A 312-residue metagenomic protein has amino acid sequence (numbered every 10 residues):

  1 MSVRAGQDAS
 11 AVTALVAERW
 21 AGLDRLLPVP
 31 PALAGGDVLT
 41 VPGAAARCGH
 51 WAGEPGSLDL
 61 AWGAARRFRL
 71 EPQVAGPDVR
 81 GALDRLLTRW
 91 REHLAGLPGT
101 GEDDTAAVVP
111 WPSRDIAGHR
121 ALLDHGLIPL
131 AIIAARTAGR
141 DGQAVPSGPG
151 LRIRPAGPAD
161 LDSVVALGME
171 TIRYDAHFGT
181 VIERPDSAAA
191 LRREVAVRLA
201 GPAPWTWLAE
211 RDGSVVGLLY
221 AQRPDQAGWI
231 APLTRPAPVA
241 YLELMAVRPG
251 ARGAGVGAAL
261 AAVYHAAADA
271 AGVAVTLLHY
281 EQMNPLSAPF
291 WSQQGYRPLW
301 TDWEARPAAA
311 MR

Functional and structural regions predicted by a protein language model:
M1-P30, S147-A188: Short amphipathic alpha-helix that is part of the acyltransferase structural core
P28-A45, R193-W207, P224, Y241 (+2 more regions): A short helix-loop-beta-strand connector motif used in the catalytic cores of GNAT acetyltransferases and, in some
P28-R89, V216-P238: Conserved donor-binding loop and adjoining core beta-sheet/short helix segment in diverse acyl/aminoacyl transferases
A75-G150, W300-A308: Acyl-donor-binding surface of acyltransferase catalytic domains
D78-G96, L244-V247, G253-A266, Q293: Conserved acetyl-CoA-binding loop-helix of GNAT-fold acetyltransferases
A107-V109, L242, T276-Y280: Conserved hydrophobic beta-strand within the GNAT/NAT acetyltransferase core sheet that lines the active-site cleft
S113-P129, A258, A270-A271, E281-W300: Conserved active-site alpha-helix within GNAT-family acetyltransferase domains
